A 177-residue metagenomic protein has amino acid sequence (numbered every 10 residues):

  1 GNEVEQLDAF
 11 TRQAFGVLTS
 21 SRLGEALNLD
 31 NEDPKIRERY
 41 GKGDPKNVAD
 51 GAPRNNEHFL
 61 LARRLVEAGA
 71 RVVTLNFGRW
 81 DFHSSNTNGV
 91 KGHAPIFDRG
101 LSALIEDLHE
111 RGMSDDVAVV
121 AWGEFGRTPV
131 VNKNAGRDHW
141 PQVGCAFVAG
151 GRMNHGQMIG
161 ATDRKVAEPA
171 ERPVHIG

Functional and structural regions predicted by a protein language model:
G1-G177: Ligand-binding pockets and gating/stacking loops
